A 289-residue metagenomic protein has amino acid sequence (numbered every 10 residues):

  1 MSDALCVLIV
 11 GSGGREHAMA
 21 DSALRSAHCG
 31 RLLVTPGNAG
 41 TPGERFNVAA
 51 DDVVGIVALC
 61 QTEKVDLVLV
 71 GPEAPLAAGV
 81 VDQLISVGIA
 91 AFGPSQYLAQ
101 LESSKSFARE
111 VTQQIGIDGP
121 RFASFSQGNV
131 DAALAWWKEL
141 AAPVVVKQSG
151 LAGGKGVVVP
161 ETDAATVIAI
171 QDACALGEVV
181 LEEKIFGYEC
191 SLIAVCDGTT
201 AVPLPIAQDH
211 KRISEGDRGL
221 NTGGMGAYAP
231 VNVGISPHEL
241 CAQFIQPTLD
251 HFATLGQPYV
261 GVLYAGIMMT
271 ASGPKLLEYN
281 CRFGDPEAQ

Functional and structural regions predicted by a protein language model:
M1-Y97: ATP-binding N-terminal substructure of ATP-dependent carboxylate-amine bond-forming enzymes
I9, V34-T35, L69-V70, A91-P94 (+6 more regions): General beta-strand structural signal in soluble alpha/beta enzymes
P42-E44, V57, Q100-S106, S214-G216: Short, charged, surface-exposed secondary-structure boundary motifs
F46-D52, A123-G128, V158-P160: Short acidic-hydrophobic, aromatic-tinged amphipathic segments that line or gate anion-handling sites
Q61-V65, E139-L140, A175: Glycine-rich phosphate-binding loop signature in dinucleotide/nucleotide-binding domains
F92-G156: A conserved helix-loop-beta module that forms one wall/lid of the active-site cleft in ATP-utilizing catalytic domains
G156-A288: Internal nucleotide-binding/catalytic subdomain
